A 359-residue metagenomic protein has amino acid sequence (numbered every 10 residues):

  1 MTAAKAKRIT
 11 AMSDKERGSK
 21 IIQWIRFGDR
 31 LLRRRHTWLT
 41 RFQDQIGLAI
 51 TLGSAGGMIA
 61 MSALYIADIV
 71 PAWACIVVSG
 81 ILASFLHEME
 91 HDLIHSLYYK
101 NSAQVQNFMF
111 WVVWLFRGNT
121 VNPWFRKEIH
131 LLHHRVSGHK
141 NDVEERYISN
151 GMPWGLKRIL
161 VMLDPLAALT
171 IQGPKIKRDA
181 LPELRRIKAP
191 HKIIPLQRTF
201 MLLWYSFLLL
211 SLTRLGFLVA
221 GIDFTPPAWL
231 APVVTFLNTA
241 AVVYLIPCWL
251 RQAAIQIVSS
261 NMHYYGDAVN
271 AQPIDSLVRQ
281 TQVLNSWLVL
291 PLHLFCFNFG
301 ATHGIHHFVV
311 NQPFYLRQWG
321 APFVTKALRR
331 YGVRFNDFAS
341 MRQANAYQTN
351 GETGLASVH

Functional and structural regions predicted by a protein language model:
M1-L82, M89, L115-W249, N311-H359: Non-catalytic, topology-defining segments of multipass membrane proteins
I81, P291-G300: Long helical/loop segments within the catalytic core of UDP-sugar-dependent glycosyltransferases, especially the large
S84-E88, Q104-N107: Conserved, well-structured beta-alpha core segment at the onset of a catalytic domain
L86-S96, R126-G138, V258-D267, F299-P313: Histidine-centered catalytic micro-motifs
D92-S96, K100, T213, F217-F224 (+1 more regions): Transmembrane helix-loop junctions in multipass membrane proteins, especially transporters and channels
Y98-G118, E145-W154, Q272-V289: Juxtamembrane helix-capping/reentrant segments at transmembrane boundaries
T170-Q172, Q252-V269: Transmembrane alpha-helix/helix-exit interface in multi-pass inner-membrane proteins
Y264-L277, A321-K326: Active/binding-pocket-proximal capping segment
